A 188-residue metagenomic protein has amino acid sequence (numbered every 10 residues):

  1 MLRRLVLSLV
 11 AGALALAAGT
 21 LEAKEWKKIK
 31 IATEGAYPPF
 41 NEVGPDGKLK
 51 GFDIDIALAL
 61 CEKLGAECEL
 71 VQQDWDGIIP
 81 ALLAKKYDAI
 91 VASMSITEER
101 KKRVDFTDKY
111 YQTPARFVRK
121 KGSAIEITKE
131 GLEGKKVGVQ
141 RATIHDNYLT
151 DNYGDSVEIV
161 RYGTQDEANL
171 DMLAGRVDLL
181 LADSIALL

Functional and structural regions predicted by a protein language model:
L16-A23: Sec/Tat signal peptide C-region and signal peptidase I cleavage site
A23, R119-V137: Flexible hinge/capping segments at coil-to-helix
K24-S93: Extracytoplasmic small-molecule ligand-binding "clamshell" domains of the periplasmic binding protein/Venus flytrap
E34, V104-F117, L132, N152 (+1 more regions): Short Pro/Gly-enriched coil loops immediately N-terminal to beta-strands
N41-P45, A57-A66, K129, E133 (+1 more regions): Ligand-binding cleft/hinge of the Venus flytrap
I54-D55, E69-P80, A124-I125, V160-A174: Short helix-initiation/N-cap motifs at beta->coil->alpha
L60, L82-L83, L132, D171-L173: Hydrophobic residues within well-ordered alpha-helices
G77-P80, A92-R103, T150-D151, D171-L188: A ligand-binding cleft/hinge motif common to bilobed small-molecule-binding domains
